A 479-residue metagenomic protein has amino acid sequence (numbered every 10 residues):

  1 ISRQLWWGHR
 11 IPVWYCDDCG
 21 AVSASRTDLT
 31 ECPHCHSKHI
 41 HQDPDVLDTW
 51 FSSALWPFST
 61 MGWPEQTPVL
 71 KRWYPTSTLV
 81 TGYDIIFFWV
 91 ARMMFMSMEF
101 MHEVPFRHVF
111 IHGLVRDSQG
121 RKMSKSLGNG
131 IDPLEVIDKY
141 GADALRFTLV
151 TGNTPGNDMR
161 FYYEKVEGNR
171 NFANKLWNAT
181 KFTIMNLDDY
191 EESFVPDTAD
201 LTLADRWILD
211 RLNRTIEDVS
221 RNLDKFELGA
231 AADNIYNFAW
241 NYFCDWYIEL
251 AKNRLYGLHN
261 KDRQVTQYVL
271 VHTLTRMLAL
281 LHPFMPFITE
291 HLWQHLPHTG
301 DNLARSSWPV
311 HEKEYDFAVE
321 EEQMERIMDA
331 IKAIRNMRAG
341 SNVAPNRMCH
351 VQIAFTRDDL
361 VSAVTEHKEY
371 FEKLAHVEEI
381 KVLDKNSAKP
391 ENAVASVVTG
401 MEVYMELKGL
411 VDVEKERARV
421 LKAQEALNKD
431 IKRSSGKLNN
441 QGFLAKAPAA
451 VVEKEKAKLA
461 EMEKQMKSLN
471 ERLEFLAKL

Functional and structural regions predicted by a protein language model:
I1-F51, L55, E99-A142, N157 (+1 more regions): Feature 926 captures the class I aminoacyl-tRNA synthetase adenylation module centered on the KMSKS loop
T60-E65: Cytochrome P450 core scaffold surrounding the K-helix E-X-X-R motif and the conserved "meander" helix-loop region
Q66-L70: Surface-exposed acidic, glycine/proline-enriched linker/cap segments that occur as 15-30-residue helix-coil
Y74-D84: A short glycine/serine-rich beta->alpha loop
I86, V136-D138, A144-V150: Aromatic-rich carbohydrate-recognition surfaces in CAZymes
V150-T151, T215: A glycine-rich, basic-preceded beta-loop-alpha segment at the flavin cofactor/substrate interface of flavin-utilizing
